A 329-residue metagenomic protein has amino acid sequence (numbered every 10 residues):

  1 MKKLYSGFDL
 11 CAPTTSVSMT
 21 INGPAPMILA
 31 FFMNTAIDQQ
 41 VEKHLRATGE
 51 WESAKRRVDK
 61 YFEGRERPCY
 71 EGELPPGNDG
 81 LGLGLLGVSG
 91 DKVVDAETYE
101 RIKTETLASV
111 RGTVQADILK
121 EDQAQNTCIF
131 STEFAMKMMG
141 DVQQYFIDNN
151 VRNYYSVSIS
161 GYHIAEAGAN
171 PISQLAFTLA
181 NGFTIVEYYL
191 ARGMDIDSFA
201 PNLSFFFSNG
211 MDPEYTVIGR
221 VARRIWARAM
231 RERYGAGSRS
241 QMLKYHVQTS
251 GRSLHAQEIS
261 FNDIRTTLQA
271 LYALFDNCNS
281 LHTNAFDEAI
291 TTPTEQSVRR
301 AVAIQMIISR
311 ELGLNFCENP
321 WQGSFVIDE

Functional and structural regions predicted by a protein language model:
M1-N209, E214-Y215, R233, S240-H246 (+2 more regions): Catalytic alpha/beta active-site cores
F8-D9, S260-L271, S309, E329: Short, hydrophobic/aliphatic alpha-helical segments
A30, A167-A176, G210-V221, T249-D263 (+2 more regions): Short glycine/threonine-rich loop-to-helix capping motif typified by GTGT followed within a few residues by an Asp-Pro
K103-E105, D148, A236-S238, T266 (+4 more regions): Residue-level signal for the start and early helices of compact helical domains
G182, F205-F207, Y215-M230, Y245-S250 (+6 more regions): Extended, hydrophobic alpha-helical segments in both membrane/secreted and soluble proteins
G193-A200, A227-S240, I307, E318-E329: Catalytic or ion-coupling anion/metal-binding cores of large enzyme and transporter domains
L268, N279-E329: Active-site or pore-adjacent capping/gating segments
